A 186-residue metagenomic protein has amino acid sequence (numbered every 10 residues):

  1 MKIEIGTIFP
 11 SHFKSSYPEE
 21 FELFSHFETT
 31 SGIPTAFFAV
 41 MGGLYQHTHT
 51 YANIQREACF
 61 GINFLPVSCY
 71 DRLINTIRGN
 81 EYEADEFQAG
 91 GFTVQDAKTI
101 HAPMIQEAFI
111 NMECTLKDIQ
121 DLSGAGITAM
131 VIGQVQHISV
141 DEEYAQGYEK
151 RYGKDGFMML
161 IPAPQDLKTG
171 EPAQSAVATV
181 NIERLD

Functional and structural regions predicted by a protein language model:
M1-D186: Basic, polyanion-binding surface patches
